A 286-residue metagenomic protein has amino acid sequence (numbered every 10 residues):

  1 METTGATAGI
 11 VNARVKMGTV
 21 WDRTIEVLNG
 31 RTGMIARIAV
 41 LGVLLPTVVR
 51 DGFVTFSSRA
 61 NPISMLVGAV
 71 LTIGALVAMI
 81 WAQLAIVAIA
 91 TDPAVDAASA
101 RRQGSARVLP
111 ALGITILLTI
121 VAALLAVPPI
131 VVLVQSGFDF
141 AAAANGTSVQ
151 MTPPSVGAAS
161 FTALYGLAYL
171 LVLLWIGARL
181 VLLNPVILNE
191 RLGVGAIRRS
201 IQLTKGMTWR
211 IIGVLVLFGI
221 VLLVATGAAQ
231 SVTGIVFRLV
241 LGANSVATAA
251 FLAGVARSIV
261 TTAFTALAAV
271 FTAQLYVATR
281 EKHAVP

Functional and structural regions predicted by a protein language model:
M1-P286: Hydrophobic alpha-helical membrane segments
